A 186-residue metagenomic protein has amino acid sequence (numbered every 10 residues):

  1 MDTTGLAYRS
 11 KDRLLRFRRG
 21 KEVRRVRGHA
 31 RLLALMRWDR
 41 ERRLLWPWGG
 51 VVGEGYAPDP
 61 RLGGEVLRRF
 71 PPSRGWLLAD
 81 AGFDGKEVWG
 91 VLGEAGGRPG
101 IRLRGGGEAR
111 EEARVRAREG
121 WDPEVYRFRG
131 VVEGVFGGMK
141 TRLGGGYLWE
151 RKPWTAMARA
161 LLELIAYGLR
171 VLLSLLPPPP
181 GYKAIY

Functional and structural regions predicted by a protein language model:
M1-A81, K86-E94: Polybasic low-complexity intrinsically disordered regions
A7, G105, V171: Short loop/turn segments at secondary-structure transitions that flank enzyme active sites
A7-R13, E111, R159-L161: Short, solvent-exposed polar/charged micro-motifs at secondary-structure junctions
R31-L33, R98, L164: Generic structural signal for residues positioned in beta-strands
A57-R61, E111-E112, Y186: A short, polar/proline- and glycine-enriched secondary-structure boundary/capping micro-motif
A81-W149: Helix-centered, glycine/charged polyanion-binding patches within enzymatic domains that contact phosphate-containing
D122-Y186: Basic, amphipathic alpha-helical segments enriched in Lys/Arg and hydrophobic/aromatic residues
